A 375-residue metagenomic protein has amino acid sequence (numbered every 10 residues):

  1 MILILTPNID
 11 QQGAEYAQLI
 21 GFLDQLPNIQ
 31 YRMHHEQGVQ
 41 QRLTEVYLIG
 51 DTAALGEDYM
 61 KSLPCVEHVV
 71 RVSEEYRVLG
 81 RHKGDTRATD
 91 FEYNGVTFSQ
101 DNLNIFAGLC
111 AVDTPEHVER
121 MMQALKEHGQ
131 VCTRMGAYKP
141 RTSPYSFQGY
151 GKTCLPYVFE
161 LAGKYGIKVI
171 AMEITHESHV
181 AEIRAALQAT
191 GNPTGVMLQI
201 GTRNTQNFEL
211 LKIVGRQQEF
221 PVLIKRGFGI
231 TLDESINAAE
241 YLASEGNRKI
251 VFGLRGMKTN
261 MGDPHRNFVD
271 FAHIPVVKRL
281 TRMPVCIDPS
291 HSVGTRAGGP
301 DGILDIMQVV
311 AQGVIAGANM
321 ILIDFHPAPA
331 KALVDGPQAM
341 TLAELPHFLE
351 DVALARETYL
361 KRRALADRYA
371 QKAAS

Functional and structural regions predicted by a protein language model:
M1-F106: Non-catalytic terminal accessory/regulatory regions of metabolic enzymes
G50, L103-R120, S143-G149, V169-I174 (+3 more regions): Active-site mouth loops of central-metabolism enzymes
F91-C110, R141, R282-T295: N-terminal small/glycine-rich loop or linker at the start of catalytic domains across soluble metabolic enzymes
Y93, Q206-F325: Catalytic alpha/beta core domains of metabolic enzymes, predominantly
L103-L109, V131-M135, V169-M172, V196-I200 (+4 more regions): Hydrophobic faces of well-ordered beta-strands that scaffold small-molecule active sites in alpha/beta enzyme cores
R134-K152, F325-G336: Glycine-rich, proline-tolerant flexible connector loops at the mouths of alpha/beta enzymes
P140-G195, N207-E209: N-terminal active-site wall of soluble small-molecule enzyme domains
Q148-M172, V214-P221, F271-I287, Q338-L360: Alpha-helix-loop-beta-strand connector modules within alpha/beta enzyme cores
